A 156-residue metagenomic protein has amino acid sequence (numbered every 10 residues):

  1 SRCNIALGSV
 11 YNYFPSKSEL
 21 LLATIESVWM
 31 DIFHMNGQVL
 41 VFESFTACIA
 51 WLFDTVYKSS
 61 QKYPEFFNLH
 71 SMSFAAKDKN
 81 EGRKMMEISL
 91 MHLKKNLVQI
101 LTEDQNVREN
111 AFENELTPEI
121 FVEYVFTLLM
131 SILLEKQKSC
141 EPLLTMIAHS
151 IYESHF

Functional and structural regions predicted by a protein language model:
S1-E19, A23: Helix-turn-helix
S9, Y13, T55, S59 (+2 more regions): Amphipathic alpha-helical interface segments
A23, G37-K62, P118-V122, L144: Hydrophobic alpha-helical connector segments
T24-I25, N36, H70-S71: Short, flexible helix/strand-to-coil boundary loops that buttress conserved ligand/catalytic motifs in alpha/beta
E26-I32: Short, basic, alpha-helical segments at the C-terminal edge of helix-turn-helix-like DNA-binding modules
A47, S59-E81: Amphipathic alpha-helical segments used for helix-helix packing
Q61-K62, K79-V107, L116-E123: Amphipathic alpha-helical packing segments from all-alpha helical-bundle domains
I100, M146-H155: C-terminal alpha-helix
